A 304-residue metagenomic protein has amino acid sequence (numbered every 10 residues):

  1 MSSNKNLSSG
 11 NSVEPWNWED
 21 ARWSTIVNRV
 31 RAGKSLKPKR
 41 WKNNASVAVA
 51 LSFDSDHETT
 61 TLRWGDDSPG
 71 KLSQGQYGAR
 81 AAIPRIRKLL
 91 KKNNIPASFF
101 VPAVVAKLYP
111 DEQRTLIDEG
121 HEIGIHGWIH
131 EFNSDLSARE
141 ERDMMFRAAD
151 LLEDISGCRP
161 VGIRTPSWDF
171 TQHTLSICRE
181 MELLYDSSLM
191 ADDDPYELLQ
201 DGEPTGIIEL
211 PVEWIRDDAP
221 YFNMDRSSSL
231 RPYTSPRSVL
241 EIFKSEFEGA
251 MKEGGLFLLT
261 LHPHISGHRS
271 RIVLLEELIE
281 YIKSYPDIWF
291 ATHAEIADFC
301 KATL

Functional and structural regions predicted by a protein language model:
S2-G162, S167-I215, R237-L259, G267-L304: Catalytic alpha-helical scaffold of carbohydrate-active enzymes acting on polysaccharides/glycoconjugates
I208-L230: Glycine-rich, positively charged active-site loop/lid region within alpha/beta enzyme cores that binds and organizes
S229-R237: Extended ligand-binding regions for polar small-molecule ligands
H264: Substrate-binding clefts and catalytic carboxylate motifs of secreted carbohydrate-active enzymes
